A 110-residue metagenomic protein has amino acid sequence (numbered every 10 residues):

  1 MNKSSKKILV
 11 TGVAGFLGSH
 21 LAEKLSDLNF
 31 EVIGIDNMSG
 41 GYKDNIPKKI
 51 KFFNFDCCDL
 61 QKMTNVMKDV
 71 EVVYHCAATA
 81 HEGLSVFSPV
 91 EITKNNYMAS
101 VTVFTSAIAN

Functional and structural regions predicted by a protein language model:
M1-N110: N-terminal Rossmann-like NAD(P)+-binding domain of SDR-like oxidoreductases, especially those catalyzing
